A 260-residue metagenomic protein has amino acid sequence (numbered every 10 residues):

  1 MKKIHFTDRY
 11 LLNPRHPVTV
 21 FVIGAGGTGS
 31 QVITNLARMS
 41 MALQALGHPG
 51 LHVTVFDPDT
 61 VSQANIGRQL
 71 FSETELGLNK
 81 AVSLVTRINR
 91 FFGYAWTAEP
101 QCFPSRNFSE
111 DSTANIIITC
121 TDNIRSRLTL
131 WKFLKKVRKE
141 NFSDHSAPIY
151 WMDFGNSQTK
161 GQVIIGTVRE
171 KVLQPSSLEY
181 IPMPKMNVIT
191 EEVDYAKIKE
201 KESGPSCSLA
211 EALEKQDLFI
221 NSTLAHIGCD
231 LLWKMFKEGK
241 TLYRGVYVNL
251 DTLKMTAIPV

Functional and structural regions predicted by a protein language model:
M1-H5, Y10-H16, L78-V82, I88 (+1 more regions): Localized chelating/binding microdomains that coordinate divalent metal ions or stabilize phosphate-bearing
K2-T28, V32, N123-V260: Glycine-rich phosphate/adenylate-binding loop
V18-L46, T54-S62: Glycine-rich adenosine-cofactor-binding loop
V20-I23, L51-T60, P100, I116-T119 (+1 more regions): Extended hydrophobic secondary-structure segments that form protein cores and membrane-embedded regions
L36-Q44, L70, L134-R138: Active-site catalytic pocket residues across diverse enzymes, especially alpha/beta-hydrolases
Q44-L51, F142-A147: Short helix-terminating capping/connector loops at secondary-structure junctions
P49-G93: Glycine-rich phosphate-binding loop and adjoining beta1-alpha1-beta2 segment of Rossmann-like nucleotide-binding folds
L76-A114, T121-L128: A structured beta-alpha segment of the ubiquitous adenosine-cofactor-binding alpha/beta core
